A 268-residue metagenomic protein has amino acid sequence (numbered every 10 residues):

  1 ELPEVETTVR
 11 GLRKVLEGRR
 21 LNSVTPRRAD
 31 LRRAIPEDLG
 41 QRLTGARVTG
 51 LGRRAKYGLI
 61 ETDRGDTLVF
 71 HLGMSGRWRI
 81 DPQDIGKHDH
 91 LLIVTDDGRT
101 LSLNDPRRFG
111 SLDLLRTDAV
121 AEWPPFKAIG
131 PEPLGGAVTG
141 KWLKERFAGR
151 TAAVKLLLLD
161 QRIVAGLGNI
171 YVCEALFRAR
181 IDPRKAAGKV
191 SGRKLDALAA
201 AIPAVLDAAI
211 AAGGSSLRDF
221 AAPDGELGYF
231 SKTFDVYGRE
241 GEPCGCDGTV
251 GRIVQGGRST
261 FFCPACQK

Functional and structural regions predicted by a protein language model:
E1-S111: Surface-exposed binding/hinge segments that line and control ligand-binding clefts or catalytic entry sites
L2, P133, A137, S191-A199: Generic detection of long, well-ordered alpha-helical segments
P3, T7-R10, K141, E145 (+1 more regions): Short, contiguous clusters of charged residues that form electrostatic/catalytic patches at enzyme active sites, used
R20-D38, G52, D63, I80 (+2 more regions): Basic, nucleic-acid-binding surfaces and adjacent catalytic neighborhoods in DNA/RNA-processing proteins
A34, G45, A55, G76 (+6 more regions): Glycine-centered flexibility motif
L68-G166, Y171-R178: Phosphate/anion-contacting hairpin/loop surfaces
